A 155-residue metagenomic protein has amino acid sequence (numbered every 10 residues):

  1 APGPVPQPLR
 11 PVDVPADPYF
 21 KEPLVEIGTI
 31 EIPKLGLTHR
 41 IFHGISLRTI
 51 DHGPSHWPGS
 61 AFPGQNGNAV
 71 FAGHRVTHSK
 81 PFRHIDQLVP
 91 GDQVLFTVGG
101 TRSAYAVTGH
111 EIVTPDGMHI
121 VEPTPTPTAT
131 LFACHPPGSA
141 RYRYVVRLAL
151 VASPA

Functional and structural regions predicted by a protein language model:
A1-A155: Solvent-exposed, non-transmembrane regions of membrane-associated and secreted proteins
